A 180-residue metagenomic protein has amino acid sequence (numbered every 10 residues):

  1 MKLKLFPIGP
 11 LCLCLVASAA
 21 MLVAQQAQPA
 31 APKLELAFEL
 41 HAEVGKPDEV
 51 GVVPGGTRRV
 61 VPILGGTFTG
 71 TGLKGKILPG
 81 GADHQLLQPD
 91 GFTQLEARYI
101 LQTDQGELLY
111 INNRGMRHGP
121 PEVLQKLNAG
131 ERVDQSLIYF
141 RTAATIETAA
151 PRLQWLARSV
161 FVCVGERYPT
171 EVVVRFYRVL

Functional and structural regions predicted by a protein language model:
M1-F6: N-terminal secretory signal peptides that target proteins for export/translocation
G9-A20: Bacterial N-terminal signal peptides
Q25-L180: Beta-strand-enriched cores of mature, soluble protein domains
